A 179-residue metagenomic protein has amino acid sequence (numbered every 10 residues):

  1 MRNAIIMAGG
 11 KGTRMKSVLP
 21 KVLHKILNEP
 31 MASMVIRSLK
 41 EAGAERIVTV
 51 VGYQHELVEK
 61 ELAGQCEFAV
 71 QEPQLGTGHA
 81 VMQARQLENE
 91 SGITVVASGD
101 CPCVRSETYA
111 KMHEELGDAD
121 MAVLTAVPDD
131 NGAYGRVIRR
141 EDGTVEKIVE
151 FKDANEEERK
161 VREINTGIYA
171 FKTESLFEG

Functional and structural regions predicted by a protein language model:
M1-S17: N-terminal nucleotide-binding beta1-loop-alpha1 segment
N3, E29-E114: Conserved N-terminal catalytic core of the sugar/cofactor nucleotidyltransferase
G10, D100, V127: Active-site glycine-centered loops adjacent to acidic/histidine catalytic or metal-binding residues that shape
S17-V18, A97, K160-I164: Short glycine-enriched loop/turn motifs at secondary-structure junctions
L19-K25: Short glycine-enriched, charge-decorated loop/helix-capping segments at active-site entrances that position
L27-N28, K172: Acidic/polar helix N-cap motif
V104-G179: Conserved core of the sugar-phosphate nucleotidyltransferase
